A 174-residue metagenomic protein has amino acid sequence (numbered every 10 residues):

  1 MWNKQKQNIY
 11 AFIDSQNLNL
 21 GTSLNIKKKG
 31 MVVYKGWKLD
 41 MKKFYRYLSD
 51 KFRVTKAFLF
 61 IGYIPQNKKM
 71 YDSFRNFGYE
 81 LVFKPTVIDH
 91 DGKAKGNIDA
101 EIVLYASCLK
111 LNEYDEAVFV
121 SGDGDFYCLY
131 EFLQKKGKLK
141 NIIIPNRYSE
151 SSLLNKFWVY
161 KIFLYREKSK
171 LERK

Functional and structural regions predicted by a protein language model:
M1-A94, I98, K135, L139: Domain-level signal for Mg2+-assisted phosphodiester chemistry and nucleotide/NA-binding surfaces in nucleic-acid
P65-K174: Nuclease catalytic cores that cleave nucleic-acid phosphodiester bonds, predominantly acidic two-metal-ion
